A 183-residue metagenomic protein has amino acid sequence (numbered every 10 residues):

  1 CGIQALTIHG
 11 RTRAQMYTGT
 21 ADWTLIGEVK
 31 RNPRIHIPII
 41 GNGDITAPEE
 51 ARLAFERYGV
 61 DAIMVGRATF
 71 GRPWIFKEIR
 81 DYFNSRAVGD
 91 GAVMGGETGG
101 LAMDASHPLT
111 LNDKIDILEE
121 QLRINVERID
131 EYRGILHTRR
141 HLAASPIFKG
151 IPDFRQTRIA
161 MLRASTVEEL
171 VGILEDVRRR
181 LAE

Functional and structural regions predicted by a protein language model:
C1-A5, Y17, T24, E28-G41 (+1 more regions): Alpha/beta catalytic cores of nucleotide-metabolism and tRNA/nucleoside-modifying enzymes
T7-R11: Short beta-strands and strand-loop turn motifs
T12-G19: Short, small-residue-enriched loops and turns at beta-alpha junctions that line or gate enzyme active sites
